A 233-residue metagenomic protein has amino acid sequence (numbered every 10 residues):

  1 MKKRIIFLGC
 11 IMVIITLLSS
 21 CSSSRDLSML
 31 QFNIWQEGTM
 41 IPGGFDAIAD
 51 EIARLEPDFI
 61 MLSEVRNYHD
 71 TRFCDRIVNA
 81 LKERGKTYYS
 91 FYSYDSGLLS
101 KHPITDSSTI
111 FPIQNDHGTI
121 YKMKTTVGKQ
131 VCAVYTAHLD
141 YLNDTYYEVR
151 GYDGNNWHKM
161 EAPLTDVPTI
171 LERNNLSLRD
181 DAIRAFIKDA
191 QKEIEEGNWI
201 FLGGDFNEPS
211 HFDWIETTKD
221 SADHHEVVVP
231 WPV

Functional and structural regions predicted by a protein language model:
M1-L8: Bacterial N-terminal signal peptides that target proteins for export
K2, L18-R84: N-terminal, active-site-proximal structural segment of metallo-dependent hydrolase catalytic domains
G9-L17: Bacterial N-terminal signal peptides
D26-G38, V131-Y141, V149-G151, K159-E172: Active-site-proximal beta-strand elements of phosphoester/diester hydrolases
W35, R66, H138-D140, F206-P209: Catalytic metal-binding/acid-base residues of hydrolase active sites
I41, V65-D153: Structured beta-strand-rich core segments of catalytic domains in phosphoester-bond hydrolases
I60-S63, F91-Y94, F201-D205: Active-site neighborhood of phospho(di)ester-bond hydrolases with catalytic His/Asp-centered motifs
D153-V233: Metal-dependent phosphoesterases centered on the DNase I-like endonuclease/exonuclease/phosphatase
